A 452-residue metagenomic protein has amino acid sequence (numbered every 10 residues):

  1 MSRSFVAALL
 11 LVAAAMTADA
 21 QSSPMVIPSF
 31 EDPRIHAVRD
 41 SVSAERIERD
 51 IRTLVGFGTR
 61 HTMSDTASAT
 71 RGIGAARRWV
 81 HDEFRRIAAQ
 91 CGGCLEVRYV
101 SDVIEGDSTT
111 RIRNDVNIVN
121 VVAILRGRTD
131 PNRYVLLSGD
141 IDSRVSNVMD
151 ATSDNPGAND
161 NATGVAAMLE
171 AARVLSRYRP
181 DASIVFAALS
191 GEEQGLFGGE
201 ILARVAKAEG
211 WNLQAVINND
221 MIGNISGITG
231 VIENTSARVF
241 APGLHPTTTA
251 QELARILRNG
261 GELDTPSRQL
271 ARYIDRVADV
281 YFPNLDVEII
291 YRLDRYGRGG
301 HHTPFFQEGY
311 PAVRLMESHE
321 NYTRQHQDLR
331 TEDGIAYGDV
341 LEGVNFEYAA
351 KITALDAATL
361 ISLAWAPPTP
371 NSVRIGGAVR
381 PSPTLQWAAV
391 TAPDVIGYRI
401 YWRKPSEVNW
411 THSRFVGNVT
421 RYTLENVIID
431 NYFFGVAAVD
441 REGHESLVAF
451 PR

Functional and structural regions predicted by a protein language model:
S23-P24, P28, R46-L125: A non-catalytic alpha/beta surface segment that caps or lines the substrate-entry region of metallo-dependent hydrolase
V55, I222-P242, I289-W365: Active-site-adjacent mobile loop/cap segments within catalytic or ligand-binding domains
A123, L137-L196, D356: Alpha-helical metal-binding/catalytic segments enriched in His/Glu/Asp
L189-G300, E308, A312: Metal-dependent peptidase/peptidase-like ectodomains
P381-D394: Conserved aromatic anchor
G397-I400: Short beta-strand elements bearing conserved aromatic residues within extracellular beta-rich modules
H412-V419: Short beta-strand segments within Ig-like beta-sandwich modules, predominantly Fibronectin type-III
L424-E445: Beta-strand-rich modules
